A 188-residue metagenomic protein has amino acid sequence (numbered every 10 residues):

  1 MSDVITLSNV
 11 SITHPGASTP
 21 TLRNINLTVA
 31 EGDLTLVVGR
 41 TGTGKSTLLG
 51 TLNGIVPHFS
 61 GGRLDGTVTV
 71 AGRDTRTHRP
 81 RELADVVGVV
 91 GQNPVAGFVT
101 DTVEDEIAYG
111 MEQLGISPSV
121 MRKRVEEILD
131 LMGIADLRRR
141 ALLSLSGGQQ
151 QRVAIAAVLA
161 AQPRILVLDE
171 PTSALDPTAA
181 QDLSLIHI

Functional and structural regions predicted by a protein language model:
V56, T67-E82: ABC ATPase NBD Q-loop/coupling interface
E112, S119-L137: Conserved ABC ATPase "signature" region
A141-L145, Q149: Conserved ABC ATPase signature
I155: Hydrophobic anchor residue at the start of the ABC signature
V158-L159: ABC ATPase C-loop
Q162: Conserved catalytic motifs of ABC-family nucleotide-binding domains
L166-D169: Catalytic Walker B motif of ABC-type/P-loop ATPase nucleotide-binding domains
I186-I188: Conserved small/polar residues in nucleotide/adenosyl-binding loops
